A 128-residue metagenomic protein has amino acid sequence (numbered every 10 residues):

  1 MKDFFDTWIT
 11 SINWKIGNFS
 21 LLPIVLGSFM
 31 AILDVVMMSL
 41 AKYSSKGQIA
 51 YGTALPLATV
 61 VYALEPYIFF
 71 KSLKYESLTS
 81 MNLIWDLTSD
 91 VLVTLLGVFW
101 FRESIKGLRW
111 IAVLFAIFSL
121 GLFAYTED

Functional and structural regions predicted by a protein language model:
K2-D128: Polytopic alpha-helical membrane proteins, predominantly small-molecule transporters/carriers
